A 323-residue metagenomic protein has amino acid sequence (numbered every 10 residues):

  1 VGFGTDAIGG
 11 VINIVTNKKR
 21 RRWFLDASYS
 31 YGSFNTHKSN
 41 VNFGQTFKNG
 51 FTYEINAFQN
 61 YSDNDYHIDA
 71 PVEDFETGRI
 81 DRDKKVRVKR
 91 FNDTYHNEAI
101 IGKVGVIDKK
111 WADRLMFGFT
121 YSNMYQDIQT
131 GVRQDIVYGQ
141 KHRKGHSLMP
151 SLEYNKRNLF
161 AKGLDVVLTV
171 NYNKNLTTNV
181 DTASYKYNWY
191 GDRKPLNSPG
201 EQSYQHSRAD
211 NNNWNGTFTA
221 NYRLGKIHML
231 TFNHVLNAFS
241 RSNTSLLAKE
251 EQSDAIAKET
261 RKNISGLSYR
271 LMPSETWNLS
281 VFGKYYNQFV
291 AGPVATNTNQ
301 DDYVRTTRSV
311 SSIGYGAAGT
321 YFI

Functional and structural regions predicted by a protein language model:
V1, D6-S30, H37-F43: N-terminal periplasmic accessory domains that precede and gate Gram-negative outer-membrane beta-barrel machines
V1, V15-K19, W23-A27, F119 (+1 more regions): Conserved, well-structured beta-alpha core segment at the onset of a catalytic domain
G2-F3, F34, Y61-N64: Short gly/pro/ser/thr-enriched loop/turn and capping motifs at secondary-structure boundaries
I8-G10, A70, V132, L247 (+1 more regions): Short, glycine/charged-enriched secondary-structure capping and boundary segments
R21-R22, S30, K48-R133: Periplasmic-side early beta-strands and strand-to-turn transitions of outer-membrane beta-barrels
D26-N42, F75-A99, R133-S151, S203-D210 (+2 more regions): Outer-membrane beta-barrel proteins
F43-Q45, E54, A220: Short amphipathic alpha-helices and their capping/turn segments at secondary-structure boundaries
I101-N123, R143-I323: Face-selective signature of the C-terminal outer-membrane beta-barrel domain
